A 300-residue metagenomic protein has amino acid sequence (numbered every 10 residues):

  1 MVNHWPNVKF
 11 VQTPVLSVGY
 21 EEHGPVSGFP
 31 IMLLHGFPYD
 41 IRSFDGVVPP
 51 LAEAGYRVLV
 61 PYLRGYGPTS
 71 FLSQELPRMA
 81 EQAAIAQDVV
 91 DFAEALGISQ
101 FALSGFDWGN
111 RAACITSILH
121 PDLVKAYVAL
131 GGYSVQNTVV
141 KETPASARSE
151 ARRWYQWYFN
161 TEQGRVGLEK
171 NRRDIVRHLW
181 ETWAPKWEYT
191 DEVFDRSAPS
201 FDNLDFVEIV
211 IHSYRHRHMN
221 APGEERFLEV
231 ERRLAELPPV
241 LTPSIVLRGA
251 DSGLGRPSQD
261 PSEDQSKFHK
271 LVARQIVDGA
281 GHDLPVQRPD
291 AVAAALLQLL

Functional and structural regions predicted by a protein language model:
V2-N7, S17-V18, P30, Y66-S104 (+1 more regions): Flexible "cap/lid" subdomain of the alpha/beta-hydrolase fold that forms the substrate-access gate
T13-E22: A short loop-to-beta-strand scaffold at the N-terminal edge of the catalytic core in hydrolase folds
E21-F71, F92, D264: Conserved HGGG/HGGXW glycine-rich cap/lid loop of the alpha/beta-hydrolase fold
G36, D107, V286-Q287: Conserved acidic functional residues
R42-D45, P49, Q87, C114 (+4 more regions): Surface-exposed alpha-helical interface segments used for non-catalytic interactions
L96, A295-L299: C-terminal alpha-helix
A273-A280: Short glycine-rich catalytic loops that host catalytic nucleophiles or stabilize transition states across multiple
A280-P289: Catalytic histidine-centered segment of alpha/beta-hydrolase-like enzymes
